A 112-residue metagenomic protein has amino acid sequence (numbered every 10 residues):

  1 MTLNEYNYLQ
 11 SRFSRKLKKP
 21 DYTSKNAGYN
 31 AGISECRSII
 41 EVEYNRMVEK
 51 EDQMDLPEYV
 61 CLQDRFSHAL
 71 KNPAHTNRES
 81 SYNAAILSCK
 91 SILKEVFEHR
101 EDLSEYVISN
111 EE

Functional and structural regions predicted by a protein language model:
M1-L3, R46-L56, E98-E112: Short intrinsically disordered terminal tails
M1-S14, N30, D52-F66: Short amphipathic alpha-helical heptad-repeat segments
L3-N4, L9, L17-P20, S34 (+3 more regions): Intrinsically disordered, low-complexity proline-rich tandem-repeat tracts
R12-R15, K25, M47, R65-H68 (+2 more regions): Arginine-selective low-complexity/disordered segments
L17-N30, E49-D52, K71-S80, E98-L103: Charged, low-complexity interaction regions
S24, G28-G32, I39, S81-S88 (+1 more regions): Alpha-helical oligomerization interfaces
S38-V48, S91-R100: Amphipathic alpha-helical coiled-coil segments
R78-E112: Amphipathic alpha-helical binding modules
